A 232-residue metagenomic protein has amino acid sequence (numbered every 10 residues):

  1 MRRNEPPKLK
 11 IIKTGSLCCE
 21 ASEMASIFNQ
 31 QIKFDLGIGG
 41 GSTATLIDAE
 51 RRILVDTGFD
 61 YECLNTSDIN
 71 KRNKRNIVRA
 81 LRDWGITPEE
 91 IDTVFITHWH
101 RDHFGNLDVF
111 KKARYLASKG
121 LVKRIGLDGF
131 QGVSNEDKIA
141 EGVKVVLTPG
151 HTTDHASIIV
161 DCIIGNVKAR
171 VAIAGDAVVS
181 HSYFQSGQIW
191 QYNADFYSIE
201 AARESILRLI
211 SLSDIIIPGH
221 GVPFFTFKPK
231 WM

Functional and structural regions predicted by a protein language model:
M1-E5, P229-M232: C-terminal regulatory/interaction regions
P7-K8, T14-R79, D83, S157-G175: Conserved beta-strand hairpin/beta-sheet module of binuclear metal-dependent hydrolase folds, prominently
K10, I53, F95, L116 (+2 more regions): Hydrophobic/aromatic beta-strand patches that form the interior of the parallel beta-sheet core in alpha/beta enzyme
Q31-D35, N70, D92-V94, V146-P149 (+1 more regions): Short, flexible loop segments at the rims of nucleotide/cofactor-binding pockets, characterized by
V55-D56, T97, A117-S118, G150 (+2 more regions): Active-site flanking residues adjacent to catalytic metal/cofactor-binding acidic residues
G58-K138: Active-site HxH/HxHxD metal-binding segment of metal-dependent hydrolases
D128-H155: A mid-sequence, solvent-exposed acidic-amphipathic segment
L147, T153-K230: Metallo-beta-lactamase
